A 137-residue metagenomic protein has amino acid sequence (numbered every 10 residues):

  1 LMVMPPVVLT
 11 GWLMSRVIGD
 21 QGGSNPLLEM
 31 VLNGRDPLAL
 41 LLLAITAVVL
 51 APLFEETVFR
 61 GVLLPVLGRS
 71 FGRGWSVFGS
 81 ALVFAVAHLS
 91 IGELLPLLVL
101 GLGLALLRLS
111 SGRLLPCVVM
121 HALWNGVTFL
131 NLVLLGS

Functional and structural regions predicted by a protein language model:
L1-A51, R69: Juxtamembrane helix-loop-helix connectors linking adjacent transmembrane helices in multi-pass membrane enzymes
M2-P6, E55-F59, W75, P96-G103: Residue-level signal for transmembrane alpha-helical positions in Major Facilitator Superfamily
V7-R16, L43-E55, A87-E93, N125-S137: Juxtamembrane/interfacial segments around transmembrane helices
D20, F54-G79, L109-R113: Membrane-interface helix/loop boundary segments of multi-pass membrane proteins
L32-D36, L40, P65, R69 (+4 more regions): Membrane-helix interfacial "entry" motifs
G74-S137: Functionally important transmembrane alpha-helices
